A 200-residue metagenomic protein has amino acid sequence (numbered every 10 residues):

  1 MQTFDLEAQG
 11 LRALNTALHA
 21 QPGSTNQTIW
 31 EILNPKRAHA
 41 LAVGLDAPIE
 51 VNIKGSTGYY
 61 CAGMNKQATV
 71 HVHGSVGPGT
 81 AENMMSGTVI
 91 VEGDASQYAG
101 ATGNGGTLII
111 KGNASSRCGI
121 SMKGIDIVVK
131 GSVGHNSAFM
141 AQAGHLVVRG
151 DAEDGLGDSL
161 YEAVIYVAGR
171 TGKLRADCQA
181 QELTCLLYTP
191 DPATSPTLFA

Functional and structural regions predicted by a protein language model:
M1-C61, N136-A138, R149, G155-G157 (+1 more regions): Long, low-complexity, mixed-charge
T28-W30, H39-L41, A47-I49, Y59-C61 (+8 more regions): The right-handed parallel beta-helix/beta-solenoid scaffold, focusing on the short coil/turn and N-cap positions
L33, K54-S56, G63-M64, H73-S75 (+10 more regions): Feature marks extracellular polysaccharide-active and adherence modules
S115-K123, V133-Q142, A152-Y161, A168-A180: Thiamine diphosphate
T184: C-terminal binding/interaction regions
Y188-T194: Conserved small/polar residues in nucleotide/adenosyl-binding loops
